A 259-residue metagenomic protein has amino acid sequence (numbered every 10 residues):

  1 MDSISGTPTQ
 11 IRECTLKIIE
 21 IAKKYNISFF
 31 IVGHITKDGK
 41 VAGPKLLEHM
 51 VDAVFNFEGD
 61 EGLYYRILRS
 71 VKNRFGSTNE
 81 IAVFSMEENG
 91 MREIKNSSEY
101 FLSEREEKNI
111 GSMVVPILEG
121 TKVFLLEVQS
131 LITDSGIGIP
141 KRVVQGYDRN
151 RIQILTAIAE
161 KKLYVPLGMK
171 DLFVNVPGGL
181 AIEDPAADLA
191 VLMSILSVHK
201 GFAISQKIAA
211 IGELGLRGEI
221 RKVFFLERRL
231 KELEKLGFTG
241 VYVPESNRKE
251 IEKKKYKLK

Functional and structural regions predicted by a protein language model:
M1-K45, H49-K259: Peripheral, non-AAA+ core regions of ATP-driven protein-machinery
